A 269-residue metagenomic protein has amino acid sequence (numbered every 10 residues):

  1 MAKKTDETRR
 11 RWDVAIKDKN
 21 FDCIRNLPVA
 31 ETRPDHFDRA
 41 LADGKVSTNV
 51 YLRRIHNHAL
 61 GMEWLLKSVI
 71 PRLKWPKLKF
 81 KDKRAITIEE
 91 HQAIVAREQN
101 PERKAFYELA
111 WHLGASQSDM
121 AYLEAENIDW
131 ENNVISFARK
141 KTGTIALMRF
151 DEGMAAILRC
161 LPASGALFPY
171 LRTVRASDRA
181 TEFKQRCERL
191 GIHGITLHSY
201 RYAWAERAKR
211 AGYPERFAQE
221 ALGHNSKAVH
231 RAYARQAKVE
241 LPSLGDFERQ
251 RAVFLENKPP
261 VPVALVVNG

Functional and structural regions predicted by a protein language model:
M1-G44, I55-H58: Basic/aromatic-enriched alpha-helical hairpins
T8, W12, S47-L52, T87 (+6 more regions): Hydrophobic (often cysteine-bearing) scaffold residues that line and stabilize catalytic clefts of nucleotide/cofactor
V14, D151-H193: Active-site/catalytic core of tyrosine-dependent DNA strand-transfer enzymes
D43-V46, E108, H112, D119 (+2 more regions): C-terminal catalytic core of tyrosine-transesterase DNA break-rejoin enzymes
K45-V50, W64-Q117, A121-Y122, E131 (+2 more regions): Basic, Lys/Arg- and aromatic-enriched nucleic-acid-binding interface segment
A85, R139-G143, A155, E215 (+1 more regions): Catalytic-site neighborhood detector that most strongly recognizes the C-terminal catalytic loop/helix of tyrosine
N132, Y170-V174, A228-R231, G245-G269: C-terminal secondary-structure termini that scaffold catalytic or DNA-interacting sites
V134, I145-R149: Well-ordered beta-strand positions in beta-sheet-rich domains
